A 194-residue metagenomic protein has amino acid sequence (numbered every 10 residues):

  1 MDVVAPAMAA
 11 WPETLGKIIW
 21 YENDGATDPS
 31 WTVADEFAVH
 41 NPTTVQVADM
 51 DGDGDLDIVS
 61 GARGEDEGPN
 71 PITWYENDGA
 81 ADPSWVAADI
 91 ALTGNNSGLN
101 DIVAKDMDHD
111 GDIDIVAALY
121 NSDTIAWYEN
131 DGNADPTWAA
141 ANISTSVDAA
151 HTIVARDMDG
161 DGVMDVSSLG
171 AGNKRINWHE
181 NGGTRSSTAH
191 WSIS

Functional and structural regions predicted by a protein language model:
M1, A5, G54-L56, G111-I113 (+1 more regions): Glycine-aliphatic tripeptides that mark coil-to-beta-strand junctions in extracellular and membrane proteins
M8-E13, R63-G68, N121-D123, A171-K174: Short glycine/acidic-enriched loop and turn motifs that connect beta-strands
L15, P42, P69, L99 (+3 more regions): Short coil/loop residues immediately preceding or within conserved phosphate-binding loops of NTP-utilizing enzyme
G16-Y21, N70-Y75, T124-Y128, K174-H179: A short loop-to-beta-strand structural motif that recurs across blades of beta-propeller domains
Y21-H40, E76-S97, E129-D148, E180-S194: Blade-edge motifs of beta-propeller repeat domains
T43-M50, N100-M107, N142, H151-M158: Beta-propeller blade termini
